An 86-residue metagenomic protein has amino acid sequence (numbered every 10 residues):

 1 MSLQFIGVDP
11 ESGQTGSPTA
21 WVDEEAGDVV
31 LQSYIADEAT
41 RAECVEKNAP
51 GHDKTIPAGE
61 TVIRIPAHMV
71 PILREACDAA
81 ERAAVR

Functional and structural regions predicted by a protein language model:
M1-I6: Short Pro/Gly-enriched beta-strand edge/turn motifs at strand-loop
V8-E11: Short Gly/Pro-enriched turn/cap motifs at secondary-structure boundaries
Q14-P57: A short, structured beta-strand/loop element
C44-R86: Helix-rich interaction surfaces within compact, conserved domain-sized segments that mediate assembly or partner
